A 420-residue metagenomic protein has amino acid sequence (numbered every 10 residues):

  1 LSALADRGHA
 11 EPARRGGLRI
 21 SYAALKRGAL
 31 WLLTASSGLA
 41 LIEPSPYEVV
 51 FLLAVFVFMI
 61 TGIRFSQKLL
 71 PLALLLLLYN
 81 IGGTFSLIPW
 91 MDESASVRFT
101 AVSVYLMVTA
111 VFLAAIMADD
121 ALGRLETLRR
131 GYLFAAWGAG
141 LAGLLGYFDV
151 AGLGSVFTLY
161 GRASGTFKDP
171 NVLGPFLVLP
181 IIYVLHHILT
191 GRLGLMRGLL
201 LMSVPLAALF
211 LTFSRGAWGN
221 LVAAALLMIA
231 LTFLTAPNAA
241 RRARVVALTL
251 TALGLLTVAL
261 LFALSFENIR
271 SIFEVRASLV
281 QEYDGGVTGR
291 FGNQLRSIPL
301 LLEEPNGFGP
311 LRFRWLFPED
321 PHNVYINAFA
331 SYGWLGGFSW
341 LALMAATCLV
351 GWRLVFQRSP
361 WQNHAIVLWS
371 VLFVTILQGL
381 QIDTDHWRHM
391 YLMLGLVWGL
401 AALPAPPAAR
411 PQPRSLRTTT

Functional and structural regions predicted by a protein language model:
L1-L25, T190, S359-W361, L396-T420: A juxtamembrane structural motif centered on a specific transmembrane helix
S2-R64, Y79-E93, T375, L392: N-terminal signal-anchor transmembrane segment
K26-T34, W352-Q381, L396-V397, A401: Loop-to-helix entry and N-terminal half of a specific, functionally important transmembrane alpha helix in multi-pass
T34, E126-T158, G165-T235, A342-R353 (+1 more regions): Alpha-helical transmembrane segments of multi-pass inner-membrane proteins
F51-F58, A225, I366-I376, T384-T420: Transmembrane alpha-helices of multi-pass inner-membrane enzymes
F56-F65, G83-G143, P180-Y183, H187 (+1 more regions): Transmembrane alpha-helical segments and their membrane-water interfaces
L153, L279-L335, G351-F356: Long extracytoplasmic/lumenal interhelical loops at the membrane interface of multi-pass membrane proteins
T232-V280, L295-L302: A membrane-periplasm/extracellular boundary helix in multi-pass inner-membrane enzymes that assemble envelope glycans
